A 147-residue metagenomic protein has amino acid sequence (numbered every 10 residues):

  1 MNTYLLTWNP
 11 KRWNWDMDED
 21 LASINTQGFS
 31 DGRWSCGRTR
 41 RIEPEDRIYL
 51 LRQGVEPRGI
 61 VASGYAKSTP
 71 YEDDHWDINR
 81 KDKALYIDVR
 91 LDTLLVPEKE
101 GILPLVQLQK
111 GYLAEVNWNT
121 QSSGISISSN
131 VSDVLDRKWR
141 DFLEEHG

Functional and structural regions predicted by a protein language model:
M1, G59, D82-A84: A general secondary-structure signal for short beta-strands and their flanking turns/coil in non-transmembrane regions
M1-P44, K110-L113, S128-G147: Compositionally biased, charged N-terminal/linker segments
L6, S63-A66: GIY-YIG nuclease signature motif recognition
E43, R58-I60: Short glycine/proline-enriched turns and hinge-like loops at secondary-structure junctions
R47-I48, V89: Residue-level detection of beta-strand scaffold positions
R52-P57: Short, charged beta-turn/beta-strand-edge "cap" motif at the junction between a beta-strand and an adjacent loop
Y65-S129: Aromatic- and Lys/Arg-enriched surface recognition patch
